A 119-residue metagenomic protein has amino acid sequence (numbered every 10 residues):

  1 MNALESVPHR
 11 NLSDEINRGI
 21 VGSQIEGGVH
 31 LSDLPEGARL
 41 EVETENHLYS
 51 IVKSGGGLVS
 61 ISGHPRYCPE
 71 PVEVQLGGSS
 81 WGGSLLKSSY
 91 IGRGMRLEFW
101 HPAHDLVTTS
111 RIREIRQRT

Functional and structural regions predicted by a protein language model:
N2-R39, T44, S50-T119: Cysteine-centric segments in proteins
